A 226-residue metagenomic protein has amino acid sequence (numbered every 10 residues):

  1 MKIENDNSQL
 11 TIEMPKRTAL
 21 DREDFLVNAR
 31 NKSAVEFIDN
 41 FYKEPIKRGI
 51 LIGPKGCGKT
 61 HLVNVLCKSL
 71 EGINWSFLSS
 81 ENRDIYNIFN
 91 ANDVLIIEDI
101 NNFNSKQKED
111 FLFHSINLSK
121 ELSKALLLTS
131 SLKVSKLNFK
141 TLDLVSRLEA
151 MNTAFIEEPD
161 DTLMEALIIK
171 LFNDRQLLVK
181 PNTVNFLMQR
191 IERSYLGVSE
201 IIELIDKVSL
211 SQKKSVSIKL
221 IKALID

Functional and structural regions predicted by a protein language model:
M1-N40, L210-D226: A short, basic N-terminal segment
I46-V63: Walker A/P-loop nucleotide-binding motif
K68-L78: Post-Walker A helix-loop "phosphate-sensing" segment adjacent to the P-loop in P-loop NTPases
I88-T129: Conserved nucleotide-sensing/catalytic segment adjacent to the nucleotide-binding pocket in NTP-handling enzymes
K136, K140, M151-L163: Conserved AAA+ ATPase "SRH/arginine-finger" region at the nucleotide-binding site
E165-L177: Conserved AAA+ ATPase "sensor/coupling" helix adjacent to the nucleotide-binding pocket
L178-I191: Short conserved motifs of the RecA-like P-loop NTPase core
I191-I205: The conserved phosphate-sensing helix
